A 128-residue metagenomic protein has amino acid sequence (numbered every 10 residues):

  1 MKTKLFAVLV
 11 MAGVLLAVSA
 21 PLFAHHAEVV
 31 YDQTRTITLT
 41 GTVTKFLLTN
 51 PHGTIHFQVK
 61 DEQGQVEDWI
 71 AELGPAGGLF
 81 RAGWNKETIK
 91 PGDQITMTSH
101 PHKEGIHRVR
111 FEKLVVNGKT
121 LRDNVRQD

Functional and structural regions predicted by a protein language model:
M1-V10: Bacterial N-terminal signal peptides that target proteins for export
V10-A12, L22: Cleavable N-terminal signal peptides
L22-I37: Short boundary/loop segments of OB/S1/cold-shock single-stranded nucleic-acid-binding domains
G41-V43: Conserved hydrophobic positions within beta-strands
T49-K60: Short aromatic-glycine-enriched beta-strand elements
R81-T96: Short nucleic-acid-contacting surface segments enriched for D/E, G, S/T with interspersed K/R
H102-V125: OB-fold/S1-family single-stranded nucleic acid-binding modules
